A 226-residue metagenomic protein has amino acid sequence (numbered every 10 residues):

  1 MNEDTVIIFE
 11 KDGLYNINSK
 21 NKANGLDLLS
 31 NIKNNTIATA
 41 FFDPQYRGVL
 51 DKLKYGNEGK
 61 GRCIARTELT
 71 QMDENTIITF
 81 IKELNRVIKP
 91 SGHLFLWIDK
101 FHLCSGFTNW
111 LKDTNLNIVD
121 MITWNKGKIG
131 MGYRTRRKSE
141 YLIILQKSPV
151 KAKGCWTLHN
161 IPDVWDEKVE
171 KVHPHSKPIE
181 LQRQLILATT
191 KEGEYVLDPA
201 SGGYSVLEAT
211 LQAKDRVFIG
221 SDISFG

Functional and structural regions predicted by a protein language model:
M1-S221, F225: Core catalytic lobe of class I
